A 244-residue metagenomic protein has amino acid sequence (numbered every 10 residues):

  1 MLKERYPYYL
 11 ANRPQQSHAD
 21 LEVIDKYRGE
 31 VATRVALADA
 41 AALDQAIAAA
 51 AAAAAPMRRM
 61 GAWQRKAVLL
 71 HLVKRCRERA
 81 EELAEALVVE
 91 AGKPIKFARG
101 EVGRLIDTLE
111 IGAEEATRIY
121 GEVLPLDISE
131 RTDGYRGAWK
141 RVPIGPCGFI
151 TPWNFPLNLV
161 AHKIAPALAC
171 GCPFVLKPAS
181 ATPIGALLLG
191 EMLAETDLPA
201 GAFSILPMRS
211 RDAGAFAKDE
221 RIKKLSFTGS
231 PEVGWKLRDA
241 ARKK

Functional and structural regions predicted by a protein language model:
M1-R34, A67, H71, I119-I150: Terminal low-complexity tails and localization/encapsulation signals of metabolic enzymes
Y8-L10, E22, V31-Q45, D197-L206: Histidine- and aromatic-rich ligand-binding microenvironments
A19, T33-A36, A55-P56, V88 (+3 more regions): Short, flexible active-site loop motifs that bind/organize anionic cofactors or intermediates
G29, R65, L87, L109 (+3 more regions): Residue-level signal for inorganic ion chemistry
A32-Y120: Glycine-rich loop-to-alpha-helix module at the N-terminal edge of alpha/beta enzyme cores
P125-K244: Rossmann-like NAD(P) dinucleotide-binding subdomain of oxidoreductase/dehydrogenase enzymes
